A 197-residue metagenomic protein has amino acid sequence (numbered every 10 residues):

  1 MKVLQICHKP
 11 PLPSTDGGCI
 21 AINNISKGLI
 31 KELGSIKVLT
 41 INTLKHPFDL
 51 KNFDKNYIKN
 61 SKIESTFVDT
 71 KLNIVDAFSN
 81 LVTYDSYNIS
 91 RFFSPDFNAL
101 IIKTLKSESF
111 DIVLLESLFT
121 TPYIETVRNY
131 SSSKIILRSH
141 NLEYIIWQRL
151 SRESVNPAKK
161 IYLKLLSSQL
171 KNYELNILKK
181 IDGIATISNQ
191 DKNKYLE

Functional and structural regions predicted by a protein language model:
M1-E64, K106-E108: N-terminal subdomain of nucleotide-sugar transferases
L4-I6, I112-L114, I136-R138, A185: Structural motif
I30, V127-S131, K179: Short, conserved loop/helix-junction motifs that constitute active-site signature segments in enzyme catalytic cores
I41, E116-S117, H140, T186-S188: Replace "coordinates the UDP/GDP/TDP-sugar" with "coordinates nucleotide-activated sugar donors
T43-K103: A conserved catalytic-core segment of Leloir-type glycosyltransferases
P47-F48, P122-Y123, K171-E197: A short, active-site helix/loop in glycosyltransferases that binds the activated sugar's phosphate group
D76-Y87, I136-N172: Acceptor-binding helix/loop patch of EC 2.4 sugar-transfer enzymes, predominantly nucleotide-sugar-dependent
I101-P122, K134-I136: Short N-terminal targeting/anchoring amphipathic segment
